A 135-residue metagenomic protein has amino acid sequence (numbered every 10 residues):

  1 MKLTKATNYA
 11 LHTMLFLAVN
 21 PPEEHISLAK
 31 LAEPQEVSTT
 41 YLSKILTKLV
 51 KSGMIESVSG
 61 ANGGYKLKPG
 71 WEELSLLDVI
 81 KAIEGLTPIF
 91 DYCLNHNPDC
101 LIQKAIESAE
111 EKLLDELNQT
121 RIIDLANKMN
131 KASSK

Functional and structural regions predicted by a protein language model:
N8, T13-P22: Short amphipathic alpha-helical interface segments
I26-E36: A short alpha-helical element within helix-turn-helix/winged-helix DNA-binding domains across DNA-binding proteins
E33, V50-K51: Alpha-helical residues within the helix-turn-helix
T40: Key DNA-contact positions within bacterial/archaeal DNA-binding proteins
L46-T47: Short, hydrophobic-biased segments on the C-terminal half of alpha helices that form "recognition helices"
G53-L67: Beta-hairpin "wing" of winged helix-turn-helix
W71-H96: Conserved segment of winged-helix/HTH DNA-binding domains
C93-K135: C-terminal regulatory/oligomerization modules of transcriptional regulators
